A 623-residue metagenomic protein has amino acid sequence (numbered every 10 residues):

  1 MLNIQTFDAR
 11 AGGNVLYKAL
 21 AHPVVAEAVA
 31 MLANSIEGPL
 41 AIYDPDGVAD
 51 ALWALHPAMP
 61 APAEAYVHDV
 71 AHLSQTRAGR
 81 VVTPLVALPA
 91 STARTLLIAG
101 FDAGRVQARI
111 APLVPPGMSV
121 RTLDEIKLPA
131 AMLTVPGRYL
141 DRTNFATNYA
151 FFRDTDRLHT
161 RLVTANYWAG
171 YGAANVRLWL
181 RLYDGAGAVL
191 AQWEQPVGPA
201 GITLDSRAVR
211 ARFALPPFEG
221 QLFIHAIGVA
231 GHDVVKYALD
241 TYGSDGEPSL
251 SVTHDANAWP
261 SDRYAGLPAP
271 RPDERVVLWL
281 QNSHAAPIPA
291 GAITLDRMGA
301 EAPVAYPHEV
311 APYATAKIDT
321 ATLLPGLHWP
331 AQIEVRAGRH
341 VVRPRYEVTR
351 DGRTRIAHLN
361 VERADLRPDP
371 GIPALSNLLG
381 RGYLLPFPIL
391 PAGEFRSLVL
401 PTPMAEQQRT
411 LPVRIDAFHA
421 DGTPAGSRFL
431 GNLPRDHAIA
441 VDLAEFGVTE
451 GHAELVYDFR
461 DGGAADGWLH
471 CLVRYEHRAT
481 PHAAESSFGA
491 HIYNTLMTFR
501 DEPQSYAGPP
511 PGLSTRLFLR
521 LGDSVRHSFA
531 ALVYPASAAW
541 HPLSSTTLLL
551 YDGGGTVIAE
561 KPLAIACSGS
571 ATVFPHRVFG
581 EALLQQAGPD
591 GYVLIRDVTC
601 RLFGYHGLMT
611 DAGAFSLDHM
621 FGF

Functional and structural regions predicted by a protein language model:
M1-N148, R153: Hydrophobic, well-ordered beta-alpha structural blocks that scaffold small-molecule cofactor pockets
A58, T160, N166, D184-A186 (+9 more regions): Extended recognition/assembly regions associated with phosphoester-bond processing machinery
V120-Y167, A230-H284, R339-M404, A464-P535 (+1 more regions): Conserved functional hotspot residues at active sites or interaction interfaces
R161, A214, E219-L222, W279-N282 (+8 more regions): Extended non-catalytic domains of envelope/secretory-pathway proteins
W168-N175, S283-P289, A405-T410, A536-L543: A short beta-turn/strand-edge loop motif at beta-sheet boundaries
V176-L182, A290-D296, T410-H419, P542-D552: Short, surface-exposed beta-strand/strand-loop-strand elements in extracellular ectodomains
Y183-F218, M298-P330, G422-H452, G555-G588: Intrinsically disordered, low-complexity Pro/Gly/Ser/Thr-rich segments with frequent PxxP/GP/PP motifs and embedded
F213-V229, G326-E347, V448-D461, L469-C471 (+1 more regions): Short, aromatic- and glycine-rich surface loops/edge beta-strands on solvent-exposed regions
